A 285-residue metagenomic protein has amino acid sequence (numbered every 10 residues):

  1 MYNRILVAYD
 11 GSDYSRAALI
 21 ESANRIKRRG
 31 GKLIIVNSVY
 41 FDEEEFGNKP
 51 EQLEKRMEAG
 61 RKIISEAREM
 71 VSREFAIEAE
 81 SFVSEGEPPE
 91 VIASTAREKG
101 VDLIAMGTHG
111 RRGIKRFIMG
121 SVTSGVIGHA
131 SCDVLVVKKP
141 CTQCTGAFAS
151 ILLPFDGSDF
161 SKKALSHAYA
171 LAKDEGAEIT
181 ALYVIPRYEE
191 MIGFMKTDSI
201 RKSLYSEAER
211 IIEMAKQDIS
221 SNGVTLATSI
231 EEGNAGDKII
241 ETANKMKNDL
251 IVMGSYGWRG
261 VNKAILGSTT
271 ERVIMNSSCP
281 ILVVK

Functional and structural regions predicted by a protein language model:
M1-P50, E74, A149-M195, D218-N222 (+1 more regions): Small/aliphatic-rich secondary-structure junction motif
R4, N24, R28, A93-T142 (+1 more regions): Gly/Ser-rich helix-loop-strand patches that form or flank binding pockets for ribonucleotide-derived cofactors
E21, E51-E54, E69-I104, Q217-I251: Structural beta-alpha unit
I35, E80-V83, V136, A181 (+2 more regions): A structural preference for short, hydrophobic beta-strand core positions in alpha/beta folds
E43, P89-V91, G113, C144 (+3 more regions): Generic structural signal for helix capping and beta-alpha/helix-loop junctions
Q52-K62, D198-R210: A short acidic, glycine-rich active-site loop that binds or catalyzes chemistry on phosphate/adenosine moieties
C144-G146, K173, M275: Short, flexible hinge/linker loops that cap or flank conserved catalytic cores
